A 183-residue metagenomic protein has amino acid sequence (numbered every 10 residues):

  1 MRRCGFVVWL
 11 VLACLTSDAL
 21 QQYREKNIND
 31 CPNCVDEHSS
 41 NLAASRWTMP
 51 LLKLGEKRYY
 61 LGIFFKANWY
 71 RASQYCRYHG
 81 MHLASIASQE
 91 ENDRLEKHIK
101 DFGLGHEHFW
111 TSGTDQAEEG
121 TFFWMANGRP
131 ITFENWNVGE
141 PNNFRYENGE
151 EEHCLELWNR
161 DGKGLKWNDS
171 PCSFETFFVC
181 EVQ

Functional and structural regions predicted by a protein language model:
M1-Q183: Extracellular, disulfide-bonded carbohydrate-recognition/adhesion ectodomains, dominated by C-type lectin-like domains
